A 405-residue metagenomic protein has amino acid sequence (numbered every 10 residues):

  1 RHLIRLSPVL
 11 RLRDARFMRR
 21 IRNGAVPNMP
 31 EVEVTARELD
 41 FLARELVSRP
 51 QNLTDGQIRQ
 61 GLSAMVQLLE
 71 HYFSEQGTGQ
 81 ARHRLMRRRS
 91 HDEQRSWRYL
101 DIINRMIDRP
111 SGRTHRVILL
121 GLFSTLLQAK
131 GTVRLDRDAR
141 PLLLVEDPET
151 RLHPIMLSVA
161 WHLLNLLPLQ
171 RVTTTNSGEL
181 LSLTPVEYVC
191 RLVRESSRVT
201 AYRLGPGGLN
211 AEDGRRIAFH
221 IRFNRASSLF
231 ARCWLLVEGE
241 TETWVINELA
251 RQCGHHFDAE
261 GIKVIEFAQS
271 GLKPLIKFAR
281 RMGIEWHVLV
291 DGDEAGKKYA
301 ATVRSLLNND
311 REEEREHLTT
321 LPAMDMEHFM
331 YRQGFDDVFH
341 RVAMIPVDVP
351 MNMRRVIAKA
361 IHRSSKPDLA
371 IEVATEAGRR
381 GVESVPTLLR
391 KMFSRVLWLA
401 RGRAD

Functional and structural regions predicted by a protein language model:
R1-R5: Nucleotide-state sensing region of NTPase/ATPase domains
P8, P141-L142, C233, W286: The start of beta-strands in P-loop NTPase/AAA+ ATPase cores
L12, M18-R20, A25-L142: Extended helical coiled-coil dimerization/tether regions that scaffold and oligomerize large DNA-maintenance assemblies
R98-N224, A301, W398: Switch/communication elements of ASCE P-loop NTPase nucleotide-binding domains
L127-D136, C253-H255, L307-D310: Alpha-helix termini
L181-S182, V186-A295: RecA-like P-loop NTPase motor core
K298-E372: Activity-critical C-terminal alpha-helical subdomain
L369-D405: Terminal low-complexity/disordered tails
